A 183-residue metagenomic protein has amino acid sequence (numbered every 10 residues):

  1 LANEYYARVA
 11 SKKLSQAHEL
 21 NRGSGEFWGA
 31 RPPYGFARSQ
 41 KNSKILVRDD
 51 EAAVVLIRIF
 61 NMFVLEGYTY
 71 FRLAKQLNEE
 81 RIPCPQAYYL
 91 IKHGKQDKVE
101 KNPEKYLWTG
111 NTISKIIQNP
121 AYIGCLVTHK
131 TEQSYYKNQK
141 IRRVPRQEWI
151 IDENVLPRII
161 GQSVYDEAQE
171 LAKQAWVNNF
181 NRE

Functional and structural regions predicted by a protein language model:
L1-E183: Conserved catalytic breakage-reunion loop centered on the nucleophilic residue
